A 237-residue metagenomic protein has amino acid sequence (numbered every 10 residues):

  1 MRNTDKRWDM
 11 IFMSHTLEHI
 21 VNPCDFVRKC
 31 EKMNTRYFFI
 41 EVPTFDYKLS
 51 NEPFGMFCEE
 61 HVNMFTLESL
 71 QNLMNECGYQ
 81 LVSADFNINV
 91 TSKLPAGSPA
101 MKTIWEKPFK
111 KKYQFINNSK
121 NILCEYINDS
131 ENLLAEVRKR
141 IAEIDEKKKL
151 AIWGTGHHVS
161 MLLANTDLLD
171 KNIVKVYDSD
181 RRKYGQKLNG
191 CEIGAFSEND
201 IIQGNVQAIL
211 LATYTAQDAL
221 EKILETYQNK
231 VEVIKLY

Functional and structural regions predicted by a protein language model:
M1-G55, E59-Y79, W105, Y177-Y184 (+3 more regions): Conserved SAM-binding loop
C30, K93-P95: Replace "in large, NTP-powered and nucleic-acid-processing enzymes" with "in large, NTP-powered factors and other
F39-E41, S83, A151-I152, K235: A structural signal for short, well-ordered beta-strand segments and their strand-loop junctions that often border
Y47-K48, T91, S160: Generic structural signal for helix capping and beta-alpha/helix-loop junctions
G78-Q80, V231-E232: Charged, glycine-enriched surface loops/patches that mediate electrostatic binding to polyanionic ligands
Y79-V90: Conserved S-adenosyl-L-methionine
I88-K93, I104: N-terminal juxtadomain amphipathic helix that follows a signal peptide/anchor or precedes a small N-terminal auxiliary
G97-Y237: Hydrophobic, well-ordered beta-alpha structural blocks that scaffold small-molecule cofactor pockets
